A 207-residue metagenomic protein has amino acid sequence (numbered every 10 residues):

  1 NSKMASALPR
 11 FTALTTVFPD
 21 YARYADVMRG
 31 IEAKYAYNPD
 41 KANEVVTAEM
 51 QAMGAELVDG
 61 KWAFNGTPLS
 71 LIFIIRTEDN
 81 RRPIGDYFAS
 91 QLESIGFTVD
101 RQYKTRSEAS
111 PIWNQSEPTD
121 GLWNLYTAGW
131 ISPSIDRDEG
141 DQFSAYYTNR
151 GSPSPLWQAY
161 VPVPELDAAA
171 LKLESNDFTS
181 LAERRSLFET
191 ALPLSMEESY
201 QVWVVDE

Functional and structural regions predicted by a protein language model:
N1-S90, S94, T190: Append "and occasionally in soluble cytosolic enzymes with long acidic Gly/Pro-rich linkers
S2-F11, T15-D20, A25, Y35-N38 (+3 more regions): Extracytoplasmic/peripheral linker and loop segments enriched in polar/acidic and small residues with frequent Thr/Pro
A48-A52, S94, Q115-P118, S175 (+1 more regions): Secondary-structure boundary motif
F64-T67, E117-G121, S195-E197: Extracellular/periplasmic catalytic domains that process cell-envelope and extracellular macromolecules
I74-R76, Q102-K104, A128: Conserved beta-strand termini and adjacent loop/short-helix elements that scaffold enzyme active sites in alpha/beta
D86-I95, E108-W123: Short helices/loops that flank or line small-molecule/ion binding pockets
G121-G129, W203-V204: Paired acidic/hydrophobic, glycine-rich loop segments that form the ligand-binding mouth/hinge of periplasmic-binding
W130-R137: A ligand-binding cleft/hinge motif common to bilobed small-molecule-binding domains
